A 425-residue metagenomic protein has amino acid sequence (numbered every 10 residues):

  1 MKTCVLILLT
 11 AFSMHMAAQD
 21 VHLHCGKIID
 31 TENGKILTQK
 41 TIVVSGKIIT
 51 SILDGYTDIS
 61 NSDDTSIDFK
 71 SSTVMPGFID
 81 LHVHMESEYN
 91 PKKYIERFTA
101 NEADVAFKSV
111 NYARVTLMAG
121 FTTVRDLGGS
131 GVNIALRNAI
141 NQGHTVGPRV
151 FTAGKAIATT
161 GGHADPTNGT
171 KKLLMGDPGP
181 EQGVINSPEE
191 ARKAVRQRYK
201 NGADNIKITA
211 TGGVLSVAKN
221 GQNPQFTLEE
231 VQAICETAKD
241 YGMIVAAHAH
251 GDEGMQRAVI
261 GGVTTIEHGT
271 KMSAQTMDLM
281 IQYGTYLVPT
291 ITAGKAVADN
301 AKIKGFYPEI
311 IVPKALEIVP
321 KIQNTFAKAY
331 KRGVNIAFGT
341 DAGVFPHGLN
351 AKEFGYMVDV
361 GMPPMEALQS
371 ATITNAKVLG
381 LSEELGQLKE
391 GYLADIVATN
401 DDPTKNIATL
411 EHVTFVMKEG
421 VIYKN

Functional and structural regions predicted by a protein language model:
M1-D20: Bacterial Sec-dependent N-terminal signal peptides
H22, I28, N33-M75: Histidine-rich, glycine-flanked metal-binding segment
S72-Q142, T160-T167, E229, E253 (+1 more regions): Metal-associated gating/positioning segment near the N- to mid-region
M85-V105, R114, T160-G179, V214-T227 (+1 more regions): Active-site gating loops and adjacent loop-to-helix segments of metal-dependent hydrolytic enzymes
Y89-K92, G162-H163, S216-A218, M255-G261 (+5 more regions): Histidine/acidic-residue-rich catalytic or RNA/ligand-binding cores of hydrolases and nuclease-related proteins
R97, D240-Y241, E309-I310, L316-P403: His/Asp/Glu-enriched, well-ordered alpha-helical/loop segment that forms or immediately abuts the divalent-metal
K108-N133, V146-A156, A203-S216, I244 (+2 more regions): Divalent metal-dependent hydrolysis catalytic cores, especially in the metallo-beta-lactamase
E190-L287, E317-I336, E383: Histidine/acidic residue-rich metal-binding segments in metalloenzymes
